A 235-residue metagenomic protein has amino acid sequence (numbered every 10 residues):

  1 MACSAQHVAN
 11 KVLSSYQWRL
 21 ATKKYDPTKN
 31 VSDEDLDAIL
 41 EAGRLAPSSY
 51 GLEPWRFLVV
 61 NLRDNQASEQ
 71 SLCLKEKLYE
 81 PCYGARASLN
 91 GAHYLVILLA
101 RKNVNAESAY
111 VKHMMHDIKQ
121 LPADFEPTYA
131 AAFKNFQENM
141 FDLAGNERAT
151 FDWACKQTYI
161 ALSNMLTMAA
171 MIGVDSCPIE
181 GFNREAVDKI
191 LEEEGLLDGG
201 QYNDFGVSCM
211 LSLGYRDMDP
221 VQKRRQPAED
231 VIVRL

Functional and structural regions predicted by a protein language model:
A2-L235: Acidic, surface-exposed loops and disordered segments
